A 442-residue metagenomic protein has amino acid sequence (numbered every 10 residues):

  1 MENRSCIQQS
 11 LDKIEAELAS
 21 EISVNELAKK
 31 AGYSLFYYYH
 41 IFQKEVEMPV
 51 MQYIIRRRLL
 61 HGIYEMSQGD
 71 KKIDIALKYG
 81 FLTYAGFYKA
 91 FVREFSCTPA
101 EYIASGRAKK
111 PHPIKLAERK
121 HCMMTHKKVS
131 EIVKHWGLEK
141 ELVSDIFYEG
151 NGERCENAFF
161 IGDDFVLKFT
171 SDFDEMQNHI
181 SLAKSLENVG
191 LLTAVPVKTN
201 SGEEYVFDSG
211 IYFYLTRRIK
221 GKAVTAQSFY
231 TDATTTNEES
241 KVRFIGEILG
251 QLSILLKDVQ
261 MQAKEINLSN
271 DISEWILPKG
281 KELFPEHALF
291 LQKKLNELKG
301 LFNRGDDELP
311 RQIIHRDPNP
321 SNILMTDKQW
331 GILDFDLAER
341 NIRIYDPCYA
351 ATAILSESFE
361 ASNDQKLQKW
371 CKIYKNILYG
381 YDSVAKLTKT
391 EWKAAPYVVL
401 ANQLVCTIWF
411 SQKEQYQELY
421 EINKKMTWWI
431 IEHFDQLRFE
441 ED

Functional and structural regions predicted by a protein language model:
Q8, D12-E21, N25, K44-L82 (+1 more regions): Terminal helix-turn-helix DNA-binding modules in bacterial transcription factors
E118-S201: Conserved NTP-binding catalytic cores of kinases and kinase-like/nucleotidyltransferase enzymes across multiple kinase
E153-G162, L167, P196, K299-Y345: Active-site acidic catalytic loop and adjacent metal/ATP-binding pocket of ATP-dependent phosphoryl transfer enzymes
D164-V259: ATP-binding pocket architecture of kinase catalytic cores
K264-R304: Active-site catalytic-loop/activation-segment of kinase and kinase-like phosphoryl-transfer enzymes
Y345-A385, L400-Q417: Active-site activation/catalytic loop segments of kinase-like enzymes and analogous catalytic loops in related
V405-D442: ATP/Mg2+ or Mg2+-diphosphate-binding catalytic cores that bind nucleotide phosphates or diphosphates via glycine-rich
